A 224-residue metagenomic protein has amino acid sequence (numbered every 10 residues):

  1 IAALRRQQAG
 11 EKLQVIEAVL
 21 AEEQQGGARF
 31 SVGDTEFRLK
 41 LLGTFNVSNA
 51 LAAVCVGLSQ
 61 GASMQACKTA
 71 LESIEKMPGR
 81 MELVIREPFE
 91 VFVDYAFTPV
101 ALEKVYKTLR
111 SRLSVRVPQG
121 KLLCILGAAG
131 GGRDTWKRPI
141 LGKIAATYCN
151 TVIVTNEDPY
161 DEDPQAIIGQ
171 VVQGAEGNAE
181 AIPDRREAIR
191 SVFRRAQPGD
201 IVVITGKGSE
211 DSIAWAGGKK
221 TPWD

Functional and structural regions predicted by a protein language model:
L4-K12, L42, A52-D224: ATP-dependent carboxylate-amine ligase
Q14-V19, T35, A179-E180: Structural signal for short hydrophobic segments within the conserved structured cores of catalytic domains across
A18-E23, G208-S209: Short "lid" loop at the C-terminus of a central beta-strand within the Rossmann-like core of SAM-dependent
L20, F45-N46, E72: C-terminal accessory "lid"/substrate-recognition subdomains
A21-E36: Acidic-glycine-rich active-site phosphate/pyrophosphate-binding loop
F37-G43: A short glycine-threonine-serine/GTX helix/turn-capping micro-motif
N49: Nucleotide/phosphate-binding loop and acidic/charged catalytic motifs in nucleotide-binding or -utilizing enzymes
